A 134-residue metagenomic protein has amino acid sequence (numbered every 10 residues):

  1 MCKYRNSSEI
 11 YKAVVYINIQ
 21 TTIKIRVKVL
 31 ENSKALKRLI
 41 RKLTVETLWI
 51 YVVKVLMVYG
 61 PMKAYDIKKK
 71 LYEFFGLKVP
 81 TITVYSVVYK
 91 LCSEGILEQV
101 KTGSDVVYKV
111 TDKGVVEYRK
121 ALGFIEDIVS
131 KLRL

Functional and structural regions predicted by a protein language model:
V15, T21-K42: Short, Lys/Arg-enriched N-terminal segment that forms or immediately precedes the first helix of a structured domain
V45-T47, M57-D66: Short capping segments at the starts of secondary-structure elements
K54-G60, Y72, L122: Short, locally clustered residues in the helix-turn-helix/winged-helix DNA-binding domain
Y65-G76: DNA-recognition alpha helix
Y85-K90: Short, hydrophobic-biased segments on the C-terminal half of alpha helices that form "recognition helices"
C92-G103, K109: Beta-hairpin "wing" of winged helix-turn-helix
V115-L134: Amphipathic alpha-helical dimerization/coiled-coil segments that flank or bridge DNA-binding/regulatory modules
